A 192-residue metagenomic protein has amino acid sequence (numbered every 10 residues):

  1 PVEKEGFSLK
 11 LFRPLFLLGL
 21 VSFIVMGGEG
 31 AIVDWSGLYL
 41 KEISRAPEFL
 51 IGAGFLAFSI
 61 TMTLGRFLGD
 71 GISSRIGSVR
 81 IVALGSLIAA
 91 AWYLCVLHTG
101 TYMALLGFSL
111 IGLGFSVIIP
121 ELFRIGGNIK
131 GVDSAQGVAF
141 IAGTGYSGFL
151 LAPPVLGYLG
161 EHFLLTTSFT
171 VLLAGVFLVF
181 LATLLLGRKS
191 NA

Functional and structural regions predicted by a protein language model:
F12-T63: Extracytoplasmic gate region of multi-pass secondary transporters
F23, L56-I60, A139-S147, A152: Transmembrane alpha-helical cores of Major Facilitator Superfamily
L40-K41, I72-S73, G127, V155-L164: Interfacial helix-cap and linker-helix signal at transmembrane-aqueous boundaries of multi-pass secondary transporters
E48-F49, G131-I141: Loop-to-transmembrane helix entry/capping segments in MFS-fold secondary transporters and related SLC/MFSD carriers
R80-L94: Structural signature of the two symmetry-related core transmembrane helices
Y102-L110: Paired small-residue
V117-K130: Intracellular juxtamembrane helix-capping segments at the cytosolic ends of symmetry-related transmembrane helices
L173-A192: Multi-pass alpha-helical transporter architecture, strongest for 12-TM Major Facilitator/SLC carriers used
